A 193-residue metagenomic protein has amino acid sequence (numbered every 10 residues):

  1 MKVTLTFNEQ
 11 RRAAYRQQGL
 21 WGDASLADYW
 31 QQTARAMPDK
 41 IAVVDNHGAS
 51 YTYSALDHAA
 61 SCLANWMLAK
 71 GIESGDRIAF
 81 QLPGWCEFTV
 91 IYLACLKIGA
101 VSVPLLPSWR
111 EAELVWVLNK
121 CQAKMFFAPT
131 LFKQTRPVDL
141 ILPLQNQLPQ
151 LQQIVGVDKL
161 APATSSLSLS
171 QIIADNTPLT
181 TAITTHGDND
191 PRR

Functional and structural regions predicted by a protein language model:
M1-D23: Flexible, non-catalytic linker and terminal segments flanking ANL/adenylate-forming cores
L5-F7, R11, D28-T52, G156-T164 (+1 more regions): AMP-dependent adenylate-forming
G22, D39-W85, T89-L93, R110-V115 (+1 more regions): Conserved AMP-binding/adenylate-forming core of the ANL superfamily
W30, I91, I141: Aromatic/hydrophobic pocket-lining residues that form π-stacking "cages" and hydrophobic walls in ligand
P38-D39, G156, A161, Q171 (+1 more regions): Conserved pre-ATP/AMP-binding loop-to-beta segment of ANL
A69, A100-Q171: Structural core segment of the AMP-binding/adenylate-forming
L82-G84, T130, D158, R193: Helix N-cap/beta->alpha junction signal
